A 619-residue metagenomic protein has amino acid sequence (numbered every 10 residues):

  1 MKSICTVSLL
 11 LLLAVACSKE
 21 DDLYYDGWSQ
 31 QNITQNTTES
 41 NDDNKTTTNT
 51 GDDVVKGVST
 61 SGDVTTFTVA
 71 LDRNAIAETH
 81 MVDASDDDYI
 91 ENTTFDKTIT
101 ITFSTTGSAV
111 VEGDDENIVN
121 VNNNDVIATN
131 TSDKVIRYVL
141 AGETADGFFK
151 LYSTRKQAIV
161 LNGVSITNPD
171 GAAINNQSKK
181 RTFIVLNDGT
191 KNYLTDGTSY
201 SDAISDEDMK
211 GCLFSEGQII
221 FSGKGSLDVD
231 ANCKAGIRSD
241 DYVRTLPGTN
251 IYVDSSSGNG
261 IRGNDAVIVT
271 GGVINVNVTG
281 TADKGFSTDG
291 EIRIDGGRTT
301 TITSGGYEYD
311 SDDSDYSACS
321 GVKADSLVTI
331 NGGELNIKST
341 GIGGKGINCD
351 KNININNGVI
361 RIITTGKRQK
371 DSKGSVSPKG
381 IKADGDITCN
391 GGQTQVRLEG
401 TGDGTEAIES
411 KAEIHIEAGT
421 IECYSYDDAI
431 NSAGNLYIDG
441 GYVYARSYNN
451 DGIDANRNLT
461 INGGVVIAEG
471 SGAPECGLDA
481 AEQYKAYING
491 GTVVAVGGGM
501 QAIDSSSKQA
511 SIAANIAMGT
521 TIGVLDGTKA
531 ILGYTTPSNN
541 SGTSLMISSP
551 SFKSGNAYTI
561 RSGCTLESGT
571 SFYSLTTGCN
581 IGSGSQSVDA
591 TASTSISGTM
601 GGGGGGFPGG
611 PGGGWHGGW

Functional and structural regions predicted by a protein language model:
M1-L10: Sec-dependent signal peptide recognition, specifically the positively charged N-region followed immediately by
L13-A16: C-terminal motif of bacterial Sec signal peptides marking the signal peptidase cleavage site
S18-W619: A composition-driven surface/loop motif
